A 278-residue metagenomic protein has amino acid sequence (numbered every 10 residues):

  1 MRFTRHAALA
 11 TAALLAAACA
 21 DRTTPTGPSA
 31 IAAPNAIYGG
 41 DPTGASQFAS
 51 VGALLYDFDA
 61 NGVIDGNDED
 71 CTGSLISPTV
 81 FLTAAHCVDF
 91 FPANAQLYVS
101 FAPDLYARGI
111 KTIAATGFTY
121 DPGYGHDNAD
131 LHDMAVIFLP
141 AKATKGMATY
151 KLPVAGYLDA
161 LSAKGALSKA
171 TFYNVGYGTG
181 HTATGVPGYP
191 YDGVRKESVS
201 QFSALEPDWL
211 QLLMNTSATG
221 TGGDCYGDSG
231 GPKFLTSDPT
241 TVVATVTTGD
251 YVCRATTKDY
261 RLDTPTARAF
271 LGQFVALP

Functional and structural regions predicted by a protein language model:
M1-A8: Bacterial N-terminal signal peptides that target proteins for export
L15-A18: C-terminal motif of bacterial Sec signal peptides marking the signal peptidase cleavage site
A20-A36, G44, D70-D89, A95-F101 (+2 more regions): C-terminal subregion of chymotrypsin/trypsin-like serine protease catalytic domains
P25, D130-T221, T257-K258, T264-G272: Chymotrypsin/trypsin-fold serine protease catalytic domain
A33-S46, D65, A93-L161: Conserved catalytic-core segment of clan PA serine endopeptidases
V51-A53, D59-P78: A conserved glycine-rich beta-strand in the N-terminal activation segment of trypsin-fold
A53-D59, G176-G180, T248: Generic short beta-strand segments
V80-F81, C87-D89, G125, K142-K145 (+2 more regions): Solvent-exposed loop/turn segments at secondary-structure junctions within structured extracellular/periplasmic domains
